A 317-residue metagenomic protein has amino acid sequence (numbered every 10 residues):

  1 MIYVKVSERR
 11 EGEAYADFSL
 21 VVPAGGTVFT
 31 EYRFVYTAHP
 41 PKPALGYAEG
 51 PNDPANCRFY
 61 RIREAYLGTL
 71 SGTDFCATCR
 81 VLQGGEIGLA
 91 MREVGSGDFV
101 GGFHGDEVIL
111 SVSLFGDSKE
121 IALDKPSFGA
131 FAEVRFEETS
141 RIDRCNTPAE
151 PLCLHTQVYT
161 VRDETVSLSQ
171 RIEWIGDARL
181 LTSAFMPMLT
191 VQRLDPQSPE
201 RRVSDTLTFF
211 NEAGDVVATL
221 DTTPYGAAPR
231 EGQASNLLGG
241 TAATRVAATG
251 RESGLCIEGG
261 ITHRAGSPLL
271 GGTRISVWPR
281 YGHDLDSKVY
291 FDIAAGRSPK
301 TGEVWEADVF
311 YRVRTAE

Functional and structural regions predicted by a protein language model:
M1-G102, D308-A316: Beta-strand-rich N-terminal accessory domains
M1-V28, R33-T37, N236-E317: Beta-strand-rich recognition/accessory modules
P23-E31, R58, Y66-T78, I142-L152 (+6 more regions): Short, surface-exposed beta-strand/loop "edge" segments at domain boundaries and coil↔beta transitions
C76-C79, G84-D163, D177: Extended, loop-rich substrate-binding clefts of extracytoplasmic carbohydrate-active enzymes
T139-R141, S169-E173, F310-R312: Residue-level recognition of well-ordered beta-strand positions that form the cores of beta-sheet-rich folds across
C153-Q157, E164-V216: Acidic (Asp/Glu-rich), glycine- and aromatic
P187-M188, P224, F291-D292: Extracellular/secreted glycoprotein ectodomains characterized by long, lumenal stretches of O-glycosylated
R201-V203, F209-L237: Extended amphipathic alpha-helical segments with heptad-repeat/coiled-coil character used for oligomerization, fusion
